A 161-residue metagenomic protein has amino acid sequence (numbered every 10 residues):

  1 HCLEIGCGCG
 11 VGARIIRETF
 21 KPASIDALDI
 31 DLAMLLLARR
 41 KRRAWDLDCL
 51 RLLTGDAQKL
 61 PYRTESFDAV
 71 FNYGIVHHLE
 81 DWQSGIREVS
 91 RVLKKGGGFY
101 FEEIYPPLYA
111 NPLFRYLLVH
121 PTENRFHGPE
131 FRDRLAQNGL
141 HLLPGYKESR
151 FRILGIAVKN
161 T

Functional and structural regions predicted by a protein language model:
L3, G8-K59: Class I SAM-dependent methyltransferase SAM/SAH-binding core
F71: A conserved beta-strand element that flanks and buttresses the S-adenosyl-L-methionine
G74-I75: Short catalytic micro-motifs in class I SAM-dependent methyltransferases
E80-S84, Y109: Short N-terminal helix/helix-N-cap motif within the alpha/beta-hydrolase-1
Q83-K95: A short glycine-rich, Lys/Arg-flanked "PGG" loop and its adjoining helix->strand segment in the class I
Y100-G155: C-terminal alpha-helical "lid/dimerization" subdomain adjacent to the S-adenosyl-L-methionine
I156-T161: C-terminal lobe and adjacent flexible extensions of AdoMet/dcAdoMet transferase-like proteins
